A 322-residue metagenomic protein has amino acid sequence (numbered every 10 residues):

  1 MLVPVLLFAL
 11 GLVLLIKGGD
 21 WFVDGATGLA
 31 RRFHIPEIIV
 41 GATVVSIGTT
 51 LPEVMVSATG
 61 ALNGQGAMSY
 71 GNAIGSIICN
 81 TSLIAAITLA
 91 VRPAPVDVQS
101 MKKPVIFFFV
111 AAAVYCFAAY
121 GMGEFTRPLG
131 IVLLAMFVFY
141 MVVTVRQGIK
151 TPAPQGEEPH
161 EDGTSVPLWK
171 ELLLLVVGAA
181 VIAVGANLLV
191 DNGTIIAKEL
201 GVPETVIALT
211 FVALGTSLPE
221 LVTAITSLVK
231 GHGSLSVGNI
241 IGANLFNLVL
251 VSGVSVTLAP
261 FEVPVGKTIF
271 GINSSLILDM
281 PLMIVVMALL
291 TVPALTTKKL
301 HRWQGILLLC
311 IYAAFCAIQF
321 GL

Functional and structural regions predicted by a protein language model:
M1-L322: Hydrophobic alpha-helical segments, chiefly the membrane-spanning helices and signal/signal-anchor peptides
